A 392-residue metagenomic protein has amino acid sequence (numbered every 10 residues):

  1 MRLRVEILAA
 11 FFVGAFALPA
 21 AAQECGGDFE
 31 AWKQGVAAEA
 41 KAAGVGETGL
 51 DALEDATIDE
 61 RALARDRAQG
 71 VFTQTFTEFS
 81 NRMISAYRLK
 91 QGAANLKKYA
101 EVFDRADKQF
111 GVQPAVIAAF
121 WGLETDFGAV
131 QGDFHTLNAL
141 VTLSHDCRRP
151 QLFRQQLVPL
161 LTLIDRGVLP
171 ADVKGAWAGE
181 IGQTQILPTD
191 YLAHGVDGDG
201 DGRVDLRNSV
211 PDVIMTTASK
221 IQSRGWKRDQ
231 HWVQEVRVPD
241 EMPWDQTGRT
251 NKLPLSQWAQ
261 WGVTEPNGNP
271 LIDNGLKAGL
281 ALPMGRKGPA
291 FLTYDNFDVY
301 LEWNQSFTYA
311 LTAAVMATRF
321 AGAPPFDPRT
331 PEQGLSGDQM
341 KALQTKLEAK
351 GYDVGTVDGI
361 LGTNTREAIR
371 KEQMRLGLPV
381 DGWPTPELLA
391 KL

Functional and structural regions predicted by a protein language model:
M1-L8: Bacterial N-terminal signal peptides that target proteins for export
A17-A20: N-terminal signal peptide c-region/cleavage motif recognized by signal peptidases
G27-D51: Mature N-terminal segment immediately following signal peptide/propeptide cleavage in secreted/periplasmic
W32-E39, V102, A139, L343 (+1 more regions): A general alpha-helix detector
V45-K277, G288-F291, V299-A317, G322-G337 (+2 more regions): Catalytic glycan-binding domains that act on GlcNAc-containing polysaccharides
Q333-M340, E348-L392: Short acidic, glycine/serine/threonine-rich helix-capping segments at coil-helix boundaries
